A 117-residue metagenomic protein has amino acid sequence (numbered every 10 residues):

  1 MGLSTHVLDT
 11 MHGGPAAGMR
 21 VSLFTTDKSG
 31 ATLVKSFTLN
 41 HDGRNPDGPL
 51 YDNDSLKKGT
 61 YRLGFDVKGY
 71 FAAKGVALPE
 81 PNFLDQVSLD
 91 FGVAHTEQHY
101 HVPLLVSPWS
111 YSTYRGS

Functional and structural regions predicted by a protein language model:
M1-D90, H101-P103: Beta-strand-dominated extracellular/periplasmic modules and repeats in secreted or surface-exposed proteins
A94-S117: Compositionally biased low-complexity segments at domain edges in trafficked proteins and select soluble regulators
